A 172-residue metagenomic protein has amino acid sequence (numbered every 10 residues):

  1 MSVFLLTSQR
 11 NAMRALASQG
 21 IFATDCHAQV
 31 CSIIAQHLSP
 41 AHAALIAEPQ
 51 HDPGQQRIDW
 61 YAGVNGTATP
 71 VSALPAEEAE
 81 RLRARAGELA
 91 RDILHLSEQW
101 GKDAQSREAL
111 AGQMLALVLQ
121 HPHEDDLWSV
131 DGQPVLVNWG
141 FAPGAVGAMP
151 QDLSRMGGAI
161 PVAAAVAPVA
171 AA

Functional and structural regions predicted by a protein language model:
M1-A171: Cytosolic/nucleoplasmic/matrix-facing N-terminal domains/tails of membrane-anchored or organelle-targeted proteins
